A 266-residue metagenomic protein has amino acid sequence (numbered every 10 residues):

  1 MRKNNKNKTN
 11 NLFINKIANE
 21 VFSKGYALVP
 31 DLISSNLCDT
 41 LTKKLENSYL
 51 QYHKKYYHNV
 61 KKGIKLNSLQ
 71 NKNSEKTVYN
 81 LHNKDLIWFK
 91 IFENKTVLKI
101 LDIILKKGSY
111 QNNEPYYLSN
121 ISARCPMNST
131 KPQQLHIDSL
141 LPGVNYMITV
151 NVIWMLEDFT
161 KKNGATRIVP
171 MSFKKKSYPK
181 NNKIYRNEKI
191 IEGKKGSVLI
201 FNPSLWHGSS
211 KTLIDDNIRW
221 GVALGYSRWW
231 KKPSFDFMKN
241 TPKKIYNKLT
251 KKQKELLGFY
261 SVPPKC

Functional and structural regions predicted by a protein language model:
R2-S23, P30-L135, L141: Non-heme Fe(II)-dependent double-stranded beta-helix
G25-Y26, G196: Catalytic palm active-site di-aspartate
K84, S119, I148-V150, K162-G164 (+1 more regions): Residues that flank catalytic or metal-binding motifs in active/ligand-binding sites
D102, S129-G193, K231-N240: Catalytic core of non-heme Fe(II) oxygenases with the double-stranded beta-helix
K106-K107, D138-L140, E157, W206 (+1 more regions): Short beta-turn/strand-loop junction motif enriched in small, turn-promoting residues
P115, K131, Y146-I148, S197 (+1 more regions): Residue-level preference for beta-strand/loop junctions
I121-A123, V152-W154, V222-Y226: A structural signal for short, well-ordered beta-strand segments
K175-C266: Conserved double-stranded beta-helix
